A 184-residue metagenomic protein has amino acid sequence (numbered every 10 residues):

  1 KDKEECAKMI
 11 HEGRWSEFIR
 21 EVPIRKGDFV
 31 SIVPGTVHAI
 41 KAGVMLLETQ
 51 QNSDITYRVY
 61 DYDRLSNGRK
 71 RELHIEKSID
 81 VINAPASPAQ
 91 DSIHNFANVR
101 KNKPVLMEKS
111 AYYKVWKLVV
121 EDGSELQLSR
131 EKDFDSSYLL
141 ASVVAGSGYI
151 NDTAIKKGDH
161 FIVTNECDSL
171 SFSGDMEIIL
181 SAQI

Functional and structural regions predicted by a protein language model:
K1-A42: Compact, aliphatic and Gly/Pro-tolerant "microcore" segments centered on a short helix or tight beta-hairpin and their
K1-F18, L47-P88, S181-I184: Double-stranded beta-helix
K1-H11, G43, Y113, V119-N151: Glycine- and acidic-residue-biased ligand/ion/polar-headgroup-sensing regions
F18-S31, M45, Y149-S169: Short acidic-glycine-tyrosine-enriched beta hairpin
F29, V37, V44-L47, P104 (+1 more regions): Conserved active-site beta-strand-loop modules that form the wall/rim of enzyme catalytic pockets and either contain
G35-T56, A154-K156, N165-I184: Ligand-binding loop in jelly-roll beta-barrel domains
Y57-S129, D135: C-terminal amphipathic alpha-helical segment
E108-Y112, E131-S136, S142-V143, T153-K156 (+2 more regions): A structural signal for short secondary-structure junctions
